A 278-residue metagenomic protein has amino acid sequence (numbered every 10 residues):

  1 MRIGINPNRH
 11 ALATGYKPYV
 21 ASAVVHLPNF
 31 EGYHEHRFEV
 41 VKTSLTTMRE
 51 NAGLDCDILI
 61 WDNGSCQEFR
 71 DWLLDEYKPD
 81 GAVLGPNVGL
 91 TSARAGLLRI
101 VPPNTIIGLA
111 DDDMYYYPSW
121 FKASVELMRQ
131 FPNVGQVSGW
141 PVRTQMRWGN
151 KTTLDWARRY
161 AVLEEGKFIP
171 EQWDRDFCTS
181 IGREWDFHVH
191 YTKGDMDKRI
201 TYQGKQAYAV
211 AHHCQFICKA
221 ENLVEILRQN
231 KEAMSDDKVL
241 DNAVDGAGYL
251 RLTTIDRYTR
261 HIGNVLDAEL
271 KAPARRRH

Functional and structural regions predicted by a protein language model:
M1-N6, L12-K17, D186-H278: C-terminal catalytic/acceptor-binding lobe
M1-T47: N-proximal low-complexity "stem/linker" segments adjacent to membrane-targeting elements
Y33, C66-D75: Acidic helix N-cap motif at the loop->helix transition within catalytic regions of sugar-transfer enzymes
G53-L54, L59-R70: A conserved acidic beta->alpha catalytic loop
L73-V88: Conserved donor nucleotide-binding strand/loop of the catalytic core
A95-I106: Active-site nucleotide-sugar/metal-binding loop of Leloir-type enzymes
N104-Y115: Short beta-strand-to-loop acidic/aromatic patch adjacent to the donor-nucleotide binding site
F121-A220: Conserved catalytic core of nucleotide-sugar-dependent glycosyltransferases
